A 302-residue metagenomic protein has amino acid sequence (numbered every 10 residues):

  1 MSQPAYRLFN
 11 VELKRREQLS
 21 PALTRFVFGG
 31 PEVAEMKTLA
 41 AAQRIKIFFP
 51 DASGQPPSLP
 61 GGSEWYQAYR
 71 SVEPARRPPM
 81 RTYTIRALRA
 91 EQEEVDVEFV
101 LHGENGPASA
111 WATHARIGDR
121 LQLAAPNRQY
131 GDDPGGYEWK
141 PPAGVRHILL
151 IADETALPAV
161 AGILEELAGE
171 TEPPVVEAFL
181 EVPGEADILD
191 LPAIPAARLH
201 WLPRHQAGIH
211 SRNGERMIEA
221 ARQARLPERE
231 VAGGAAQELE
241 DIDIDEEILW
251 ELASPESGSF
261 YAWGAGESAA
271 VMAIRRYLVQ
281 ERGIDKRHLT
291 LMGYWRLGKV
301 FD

Functional and structural regions predicted by a protein language model:
M1-D302: Extended, composition-driven regions rather than compact fold-specific motifs
